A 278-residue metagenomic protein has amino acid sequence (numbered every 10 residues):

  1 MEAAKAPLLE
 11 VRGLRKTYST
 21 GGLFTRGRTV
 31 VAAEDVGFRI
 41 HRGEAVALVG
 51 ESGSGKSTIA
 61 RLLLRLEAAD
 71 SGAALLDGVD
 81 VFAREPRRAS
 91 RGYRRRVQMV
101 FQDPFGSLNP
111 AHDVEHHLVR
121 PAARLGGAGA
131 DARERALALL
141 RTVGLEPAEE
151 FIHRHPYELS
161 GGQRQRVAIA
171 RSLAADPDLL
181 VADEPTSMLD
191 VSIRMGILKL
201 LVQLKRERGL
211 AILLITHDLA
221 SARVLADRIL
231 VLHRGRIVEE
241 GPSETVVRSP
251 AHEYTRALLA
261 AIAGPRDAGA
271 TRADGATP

Functional and structural regions predicted by a protein language model:
L23-G27, V81-Q98, H116, R124 (+1 more regions): ABC ATPase NBD coupling module
G72-A83: Conserved ABC transporter NBD signature motif
H155-L159, Q163: Conserved ABC ATPase signature
A174-D178: A short, proline-enriched helix->beta-strand linker immediately N-terminal to the Walker B motif in ABC-type P-loop
A222-V224: A short, surface-exposed alpha-helical micro-motif characterized by mixed small hydrophobic and charged/polar residues
E240-G241: ABC ATPase "signature
